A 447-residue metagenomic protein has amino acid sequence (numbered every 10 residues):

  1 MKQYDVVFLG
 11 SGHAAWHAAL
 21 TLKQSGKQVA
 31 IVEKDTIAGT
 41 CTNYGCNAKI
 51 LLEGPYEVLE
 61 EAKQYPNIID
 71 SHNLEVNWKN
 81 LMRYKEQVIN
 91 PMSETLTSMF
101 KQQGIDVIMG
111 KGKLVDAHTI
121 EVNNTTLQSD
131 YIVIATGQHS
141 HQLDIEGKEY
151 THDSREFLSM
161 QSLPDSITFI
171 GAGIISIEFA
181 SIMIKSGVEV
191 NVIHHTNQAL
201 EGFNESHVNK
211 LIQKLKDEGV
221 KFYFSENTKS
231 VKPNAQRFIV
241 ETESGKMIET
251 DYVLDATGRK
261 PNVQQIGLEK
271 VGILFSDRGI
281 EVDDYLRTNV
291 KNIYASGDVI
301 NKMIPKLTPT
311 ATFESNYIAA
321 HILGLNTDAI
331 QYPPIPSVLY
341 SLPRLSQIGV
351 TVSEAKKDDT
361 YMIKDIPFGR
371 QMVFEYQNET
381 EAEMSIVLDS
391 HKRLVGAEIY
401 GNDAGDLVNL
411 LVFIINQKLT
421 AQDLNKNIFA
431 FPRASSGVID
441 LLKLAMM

Functional and structural regions predicted by a protein language model:
K2-Y4, H13, L20-L163, N191 (+6 more regions): Glycine-rich flavin
V7, A30, I167-T168, Y294: Conserved beta-strand elements of the Class I
V7-L9, G112, L127-G137, F169-I170 (+3 more regions): Short hydrophobic core segments
L9-W16, L20-D35, N47, L51-V58 (+2 more regions): Flexible, glycine-rich terminal cap/loop adjacent to redox cofactors in electron-transfer oxidoreductases
A14-A18, T40, S176-F179, K185: Short glycine/serine/threonine-rich phosphate/pyrophosphate-binding segments that cradle anionic phosphate groups
C46, T136-E189, I193, K221-F222 (+3 more regions): Glycine-rich dinucleotide-binding loop and its adjacent helix/turn
K113-E121, L127, V188-D284: A Rossmann-like FAD-binding core segment of flavoenzymes
E149-P164, M247-G324: FAD-site-proximal beta/loop scaffold in flavoenzymes
